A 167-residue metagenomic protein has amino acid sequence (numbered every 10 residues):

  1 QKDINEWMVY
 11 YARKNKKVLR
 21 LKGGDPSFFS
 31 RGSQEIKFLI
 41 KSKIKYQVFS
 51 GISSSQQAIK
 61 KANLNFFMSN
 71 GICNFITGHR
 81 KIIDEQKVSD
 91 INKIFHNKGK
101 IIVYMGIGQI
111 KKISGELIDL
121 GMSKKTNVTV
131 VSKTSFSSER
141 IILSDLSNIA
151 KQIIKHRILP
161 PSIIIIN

Functional and structural regions predicted by a protein language model:
Q1-V9: A cross-family phosphate/adenosyl-ligand binding-site feature
D3, R13-L19, R31, E35 (+2 more regions): A contiguous loop/helix-start segment that scaffolds small-molecule binding in enzyme catalytic cores
Y10-R80: Short glycine-cluster motifs
